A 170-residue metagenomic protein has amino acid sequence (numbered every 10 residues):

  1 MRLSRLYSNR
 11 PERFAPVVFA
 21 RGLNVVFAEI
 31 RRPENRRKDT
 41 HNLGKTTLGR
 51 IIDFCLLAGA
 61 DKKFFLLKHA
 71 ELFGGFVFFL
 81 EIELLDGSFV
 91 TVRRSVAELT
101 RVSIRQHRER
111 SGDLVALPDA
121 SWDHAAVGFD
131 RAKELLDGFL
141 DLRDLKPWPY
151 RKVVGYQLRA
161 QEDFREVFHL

Functional and structural regions predicted by a protein language model:
M1-A97, R101-I104: Extreme N-terminal "head/tail" segments of very large remodeling/mechanoenzyme assemblies
N24, A97-L170: Extended, charged alpha-helical "arm/stalk" segments used for dimerization and assembly in large NTPase-driven machines
